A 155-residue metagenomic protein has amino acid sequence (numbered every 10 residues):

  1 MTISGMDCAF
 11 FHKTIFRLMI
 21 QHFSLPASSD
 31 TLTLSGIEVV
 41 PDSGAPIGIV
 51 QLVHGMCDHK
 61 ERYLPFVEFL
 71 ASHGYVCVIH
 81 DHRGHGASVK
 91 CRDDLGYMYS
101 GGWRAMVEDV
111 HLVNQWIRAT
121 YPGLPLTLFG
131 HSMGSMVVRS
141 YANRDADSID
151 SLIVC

Functional and structural regions predicted by a protein language model:
F11-P41: N-terminal cap/lid segment of alpha/beta-hydrolase-fold proteins
I47, G55-D58: Active-site glycine-rich loops that stabilize anionic/oxyanionic intermediates across multiple enzyme folds
Q51-G55, H131: The conserved beta1-alpha1 loop
F69-D93: Conserved alpha/beta-hydrolase
M98-R118: Alpha/beta-hydrolase active-site loop
Y121-S132: Alpha/beta-hydrolase fold nucleophile elbow
S135-A146: Short glycine-enriched nucleophile-adjacent loop and the immediately C-terminal alpha-helix near the catalytic center
D147-C155: A conserved short beta-strand
